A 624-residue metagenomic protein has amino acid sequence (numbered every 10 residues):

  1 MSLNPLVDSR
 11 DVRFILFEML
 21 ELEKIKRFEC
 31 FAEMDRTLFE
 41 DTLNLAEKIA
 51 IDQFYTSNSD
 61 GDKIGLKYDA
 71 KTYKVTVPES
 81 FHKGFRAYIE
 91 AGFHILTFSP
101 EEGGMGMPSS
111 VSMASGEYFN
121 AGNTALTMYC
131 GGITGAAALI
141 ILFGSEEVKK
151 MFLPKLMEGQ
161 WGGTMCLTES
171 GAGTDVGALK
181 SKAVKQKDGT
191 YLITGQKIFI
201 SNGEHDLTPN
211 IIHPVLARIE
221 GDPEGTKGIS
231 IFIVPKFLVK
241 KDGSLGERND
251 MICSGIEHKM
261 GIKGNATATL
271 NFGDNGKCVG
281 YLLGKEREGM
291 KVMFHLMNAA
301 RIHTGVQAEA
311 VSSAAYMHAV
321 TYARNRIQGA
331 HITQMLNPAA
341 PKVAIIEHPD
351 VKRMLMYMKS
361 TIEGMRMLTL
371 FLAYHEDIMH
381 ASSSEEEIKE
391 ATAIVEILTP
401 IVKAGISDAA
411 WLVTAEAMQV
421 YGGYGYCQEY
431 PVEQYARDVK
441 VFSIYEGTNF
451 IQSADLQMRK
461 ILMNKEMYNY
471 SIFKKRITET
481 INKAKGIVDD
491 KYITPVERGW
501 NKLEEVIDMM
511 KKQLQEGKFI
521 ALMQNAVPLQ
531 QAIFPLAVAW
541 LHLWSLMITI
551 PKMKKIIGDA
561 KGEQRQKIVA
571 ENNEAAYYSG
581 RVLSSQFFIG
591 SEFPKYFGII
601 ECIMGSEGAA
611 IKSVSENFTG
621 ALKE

Functional and structural regions predicted by a protein language model:
M1-K26, C278-R287, R324-N325, A330-I332 (+2 more regions): Acidic, low-complexity proline/glycine-rich segments
M1-T127, D377, C602, G608-E624: Amphipathic, small/basic residue-rich leader segments at the start of a protein or domain
S2-L6, D11, K185, I262 (+5 more regions): Alpha-helix capping/hinge segments and adjacent helical runs
I64, Y129-I133, G144-Q186, Q196 (+4 more regions): Internal maturation/activation junctions in enzymes
T190, T194-R248: A short core secondary-structure module
F199-S201, L238-S254, K259, A266-A300 (+2 more regions): A glycine-rich, basic-preceded beta-loop-alpha segment at the flavin cofactor/substrate interface of flavin-utilizing
R301-M379, E466-T549: Extended amphipathic alpha-helical segments enriched in small hydrophobics
M463, E479-E624: C-terminal amphipathic alpha-helical interaction region
